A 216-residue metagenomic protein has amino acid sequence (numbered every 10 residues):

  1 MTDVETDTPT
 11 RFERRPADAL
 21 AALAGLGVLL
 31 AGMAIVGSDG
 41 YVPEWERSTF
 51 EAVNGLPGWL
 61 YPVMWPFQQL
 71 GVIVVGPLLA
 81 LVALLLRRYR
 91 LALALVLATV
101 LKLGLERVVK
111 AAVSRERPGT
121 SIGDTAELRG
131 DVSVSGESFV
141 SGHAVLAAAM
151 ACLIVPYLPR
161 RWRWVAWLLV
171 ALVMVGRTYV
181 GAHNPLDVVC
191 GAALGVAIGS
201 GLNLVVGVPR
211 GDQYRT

Functional and structural regions predicted by a protein language model:
M1-V75, K110-S133, T216: N-terminal transmembrane-helix/juxtamembrane module of multi-pass inner/ER membrane proteins
T2-P9, V82-R90, I154-P159, G201-G207: Structural signal for the C-terminal ends of transmembrane alpha-helices and the immediately following loop
P16-L26, L79-L105: Interfacial segments of alpha-helical transmembrane regions
L29-M33, V100-V108, L169-A182: Aromatic-anchored segments of alpha-helical transmembrane domains
S38-Y41, R88, A111-G119, A182-L186 (+1 more regions): Transmembrane helix-loop junctions in multipass membrane proteins, especially transporters and channels
F67-R87, H143-A148, I154: Hydrophobic alpha-helical transmembrane segments
V96-V108, A112, A193, A197 (+1 more regions): Hydrophobic, lipid-facing residues on alpha-helical transmembrane segments of integral membrane proteins
G123-T216: Membrane-embedded catalytic cores of phosphoryl/pyrophosphoryl-handling enzymes
